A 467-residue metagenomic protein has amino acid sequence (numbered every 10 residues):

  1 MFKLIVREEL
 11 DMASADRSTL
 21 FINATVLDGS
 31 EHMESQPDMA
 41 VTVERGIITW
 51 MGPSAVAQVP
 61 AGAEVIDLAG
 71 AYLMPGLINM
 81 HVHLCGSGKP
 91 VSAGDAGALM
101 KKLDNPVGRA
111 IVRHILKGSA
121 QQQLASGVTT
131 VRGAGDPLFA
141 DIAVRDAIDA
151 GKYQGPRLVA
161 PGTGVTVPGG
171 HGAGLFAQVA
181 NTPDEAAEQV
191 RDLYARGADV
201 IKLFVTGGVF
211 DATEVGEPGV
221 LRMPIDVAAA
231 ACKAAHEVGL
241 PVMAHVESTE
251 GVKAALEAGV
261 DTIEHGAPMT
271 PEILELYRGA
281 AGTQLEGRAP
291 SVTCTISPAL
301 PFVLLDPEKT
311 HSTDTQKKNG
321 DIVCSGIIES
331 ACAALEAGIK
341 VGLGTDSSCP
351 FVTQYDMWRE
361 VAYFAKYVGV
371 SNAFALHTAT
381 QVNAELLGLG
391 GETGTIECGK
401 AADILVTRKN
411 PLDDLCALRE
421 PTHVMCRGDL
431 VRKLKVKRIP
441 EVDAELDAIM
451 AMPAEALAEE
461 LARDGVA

Functional and structural regions predicted by a protein language model:
M1-M39, V43-I47, S54, K102-L103 (+2 more regions): Active-site microenvironment of metallo-dependent hydrolases
S54-M74, K101-L103: Active-site metal-binding motif and surrounding structural segment of the metallo-beta-lactamase
Y72-A147, A258: Metal-associated gating/positioning segment near the N- to mid-region
G76-V82, V131-R132, L158-G162, I201-L203 (+4 more regions): Hydrophobic faces of well-ordered beta-strands that scaffold small-molecule active sites in alpha/beta enzyme cores
M100-H114, H171-E188, P241-M243: Active-site mouth loops of central-metabolism enzymes
G169-A229: Active-site gating/metal-coordination segments in enzymes
F210-I328, G342-C349, V368-G369, A384-L387: Active-site core of metal-dependent hydrolases
E237, D314-T315, S325-N410: His/Asp/Glu-enriched, well-ordered alpha-helical/loop segment that forms or immediately abuts the divalent-metal
